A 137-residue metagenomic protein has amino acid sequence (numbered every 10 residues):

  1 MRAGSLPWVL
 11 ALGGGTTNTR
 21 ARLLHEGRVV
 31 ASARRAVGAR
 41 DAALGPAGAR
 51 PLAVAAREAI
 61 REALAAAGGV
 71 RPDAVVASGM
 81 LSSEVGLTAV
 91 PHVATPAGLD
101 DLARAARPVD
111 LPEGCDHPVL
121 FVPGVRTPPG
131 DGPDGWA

Functional and structural regions predicted by a protein language model:
M1-G4: A short acidic-Thr-Gly-centered motif at the start of a beta-strand
P7-G13, P72-V76: Short glycine-aspartate micro-motif
V9-P51: Short glycine-rich, Thr/Ser-proximal phosphate-binding strand/loop in the N-terminal lobe of ATP-dependent enzymes
L24-H25, L44-R50, V90-H92, L102 (+1 more regions): Surface-exposed beta-strand edges and their flanking turn/coil or helix-capping segments
R40-L44, R126-A137: Glycine-rich phosphate-binding loop plus the immediately following alpha-helix
A43-L44, V54-A56, D110-L111: Short, intrinsically disordered/low-complexity patches at protein termini and at juxtamembrane boundaries
R50-A67: Short, well-ordered amphipathic alpha-helical segments that serve as non-catalytic structural scaffolds within diverse
A65-P133: Short beta-strand-loop/turn "lid" adjacent to the catalytic site in phosphate-handling enzymes
